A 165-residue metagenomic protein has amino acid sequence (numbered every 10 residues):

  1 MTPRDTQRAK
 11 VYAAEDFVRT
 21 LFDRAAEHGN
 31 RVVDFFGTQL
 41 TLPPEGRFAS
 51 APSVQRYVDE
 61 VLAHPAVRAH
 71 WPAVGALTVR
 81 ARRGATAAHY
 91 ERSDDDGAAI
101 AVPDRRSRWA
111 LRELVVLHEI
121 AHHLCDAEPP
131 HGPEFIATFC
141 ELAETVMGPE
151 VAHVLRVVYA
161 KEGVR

Functional and structural regions predicted by a protein language model:
M1-L114, H123-R165: Active-site-proximal or metal-binding-adjacent scaffold patches in catalytic folds
E119: Walker B catalytic acidic pair
